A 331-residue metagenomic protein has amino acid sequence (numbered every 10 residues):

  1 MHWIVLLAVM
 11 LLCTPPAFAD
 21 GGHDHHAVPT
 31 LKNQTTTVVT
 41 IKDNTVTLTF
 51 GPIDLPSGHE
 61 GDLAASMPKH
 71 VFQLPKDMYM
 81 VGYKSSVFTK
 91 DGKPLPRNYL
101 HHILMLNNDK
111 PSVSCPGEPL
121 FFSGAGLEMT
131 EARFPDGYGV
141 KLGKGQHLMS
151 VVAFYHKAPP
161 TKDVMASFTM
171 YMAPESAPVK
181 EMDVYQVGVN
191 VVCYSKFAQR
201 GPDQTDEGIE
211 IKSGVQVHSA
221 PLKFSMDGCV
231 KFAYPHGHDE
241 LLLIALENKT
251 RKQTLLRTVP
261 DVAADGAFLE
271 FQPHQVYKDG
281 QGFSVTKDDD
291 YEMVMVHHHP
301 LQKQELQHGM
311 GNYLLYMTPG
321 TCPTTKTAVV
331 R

Functional and structural regions predicted by a protein language model:
V5-T14: Bacterial N-terminal signal peptides
C13-H23: Bacterial Sec-dependent signal peptides at the C-terminal "C-region" and cleavage site
G21-C229, Y234-R331: Beta-strand-centric surfaces of beta-sandwich/beta-rich domains
